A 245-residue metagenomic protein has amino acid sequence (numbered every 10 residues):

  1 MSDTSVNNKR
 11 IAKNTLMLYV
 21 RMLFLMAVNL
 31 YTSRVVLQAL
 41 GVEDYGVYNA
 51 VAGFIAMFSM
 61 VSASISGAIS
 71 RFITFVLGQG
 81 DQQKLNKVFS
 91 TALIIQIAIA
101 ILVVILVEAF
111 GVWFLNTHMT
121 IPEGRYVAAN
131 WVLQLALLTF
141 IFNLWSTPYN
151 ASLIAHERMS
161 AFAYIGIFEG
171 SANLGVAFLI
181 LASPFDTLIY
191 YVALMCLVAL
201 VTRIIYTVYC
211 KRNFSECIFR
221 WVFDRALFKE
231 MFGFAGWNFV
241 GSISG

Functional and structural regions predicted by a protein language model:
M1-I11, L188-V192, Y206-G245: Interhelical loop/hinge segments that connect adjacent transmembrane helices in multipass membrane
S2-K9, G41-E43, F58-Q96, L115-T120 (+1 more regions): Transmembrane-helix boundary and interhelical linker motifs in polytopic inner-membrane proteins
S5, K9, V42-Y48, G80-S90 (+3 more regions): Membrane-interface helix-capping segments at transmembrane helix termini in multi-pass transporters
R10-F75, V104-E108, N173-L174, G233-G245: Signature of the first transmembrane helix
M22, M26, G53-A56, T91 (+4 more regions): Residue-level recognition of pore/gate-forming positions within transmembrane alpha-helices of multi-pass
L37-A39, E43-D44, S160, S171-I204 (+1 more regions): Membrane-interface helix-loop junctions in multi-pass transport and translocation proteins
A109-V112, P122-S146, I167, G175 (+3 more regions): Alpha-helical transmembrane segments of multi-pass membrane proteins
L138-F168, I189, C210: Membrane-interface junctions at transmembrane-helix termini in multi-pass inner-membrane proteins
